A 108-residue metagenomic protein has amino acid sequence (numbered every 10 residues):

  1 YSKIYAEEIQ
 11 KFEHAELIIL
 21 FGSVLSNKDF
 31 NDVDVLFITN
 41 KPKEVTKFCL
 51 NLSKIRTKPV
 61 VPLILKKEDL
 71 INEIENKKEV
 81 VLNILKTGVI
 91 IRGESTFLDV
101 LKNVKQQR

Functional and structural regions predicted by a protein language model:
Y1-L17, L25-F30, T39-R108: Catalytic core of pol beta-like nucleotidyltransferases
V33: Residue-level detector of short, conserved catalytic/binding motifs and their immediate flanks
